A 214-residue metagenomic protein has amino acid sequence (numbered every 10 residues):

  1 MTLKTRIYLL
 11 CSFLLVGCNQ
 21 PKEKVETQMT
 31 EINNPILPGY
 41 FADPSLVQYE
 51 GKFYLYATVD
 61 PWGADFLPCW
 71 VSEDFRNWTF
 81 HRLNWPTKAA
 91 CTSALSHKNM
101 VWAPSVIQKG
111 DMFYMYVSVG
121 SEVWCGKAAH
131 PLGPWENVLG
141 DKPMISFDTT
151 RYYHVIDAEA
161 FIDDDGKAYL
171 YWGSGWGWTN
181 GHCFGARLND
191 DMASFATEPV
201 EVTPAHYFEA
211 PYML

Functional and structural regions predicted by a protein language model:
M1-M29: Bacterial Sec-dependent N-terminal signal peptides
C18-L214: Carbohydrate-active catalytic/glycan-binding domains of CAZyme proteins, especially the secreted or lumenal ectodomains
